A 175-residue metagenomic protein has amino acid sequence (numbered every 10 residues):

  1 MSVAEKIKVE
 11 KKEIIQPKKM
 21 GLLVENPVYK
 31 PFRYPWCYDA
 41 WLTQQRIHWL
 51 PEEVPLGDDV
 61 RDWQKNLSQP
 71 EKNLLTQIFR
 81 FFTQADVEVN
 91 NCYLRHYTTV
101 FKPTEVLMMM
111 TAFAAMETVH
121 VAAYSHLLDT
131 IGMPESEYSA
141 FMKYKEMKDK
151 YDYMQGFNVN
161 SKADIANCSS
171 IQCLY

Functional and structural regions predicted by a protein language model:
S2-Y175: Non-heme di-metal
